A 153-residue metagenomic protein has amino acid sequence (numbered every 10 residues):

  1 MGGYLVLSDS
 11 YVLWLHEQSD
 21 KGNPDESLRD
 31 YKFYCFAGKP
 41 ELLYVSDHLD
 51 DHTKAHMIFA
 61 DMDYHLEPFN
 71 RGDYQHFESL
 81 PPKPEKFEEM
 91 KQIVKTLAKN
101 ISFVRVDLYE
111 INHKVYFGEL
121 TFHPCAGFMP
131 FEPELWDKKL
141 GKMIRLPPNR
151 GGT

Functional and structural regions predicted by a protein language model:
M1-R29, A37-G38: Active-site nucleotide/adenylate-binding loops and adjacent lid/helix of ATP-dependent enzymes
G2-H16, M57-V115: A long amphipathic alpha-helix within ATP-dependent nucleotide-binding catalytic cores
K21-P24, F36-E41, D47-D51, V104 (+3 more regions): Short, solvent-exposed loop/turn segments at secondary-structure junctions
L28-D30, Y34-Q92, F131-K138: ATP-dependent carboxylate/phosphate-activation module, predominantly the ATP-grasp catalytic core and closely related
Q92, N112-T153: C-terminal active-site "lid" helix and adjoining low-complexity regulatory extension at the edge of ATP-using catalytic
